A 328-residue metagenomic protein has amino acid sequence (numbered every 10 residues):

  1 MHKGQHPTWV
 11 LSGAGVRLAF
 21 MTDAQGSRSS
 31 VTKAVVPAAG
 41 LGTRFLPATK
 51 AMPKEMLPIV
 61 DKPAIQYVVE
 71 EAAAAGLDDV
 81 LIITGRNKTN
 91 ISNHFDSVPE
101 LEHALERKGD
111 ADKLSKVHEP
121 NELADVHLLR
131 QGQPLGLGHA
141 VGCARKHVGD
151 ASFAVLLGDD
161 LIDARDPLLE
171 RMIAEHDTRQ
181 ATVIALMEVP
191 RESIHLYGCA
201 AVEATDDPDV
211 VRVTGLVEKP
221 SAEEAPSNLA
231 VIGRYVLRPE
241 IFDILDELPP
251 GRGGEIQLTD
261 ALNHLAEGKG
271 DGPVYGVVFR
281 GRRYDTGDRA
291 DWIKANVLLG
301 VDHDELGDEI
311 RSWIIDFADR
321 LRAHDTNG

Functional and structural regions predicted by a protein language model:
H6: Cationic, low-complexity basic patches in intrinsically disordered or flexible, solvent-exposed regions
R17-R107, Q131, P167-L168: N-terminal glycine-rich phosphate-binding loop and ensuing alpha1 helix
K33, D78-V80, D125, S152 (+3 more regions): Residues at the starts of beta-strands that form the adenosine-phosphate
L101-A104, A111, V117-E203, L237-P239 (+1 more regions): Conserved beta-loop-beta/alpha segment of the NTase-like Rossmann-fold superfamily that binds/positions NTPs
A154, I173-D177, A204-S312: Catalytic-core segments of class I nucleotidyltransferases/pyrophosphorylases that form NMP-activated intermediates
